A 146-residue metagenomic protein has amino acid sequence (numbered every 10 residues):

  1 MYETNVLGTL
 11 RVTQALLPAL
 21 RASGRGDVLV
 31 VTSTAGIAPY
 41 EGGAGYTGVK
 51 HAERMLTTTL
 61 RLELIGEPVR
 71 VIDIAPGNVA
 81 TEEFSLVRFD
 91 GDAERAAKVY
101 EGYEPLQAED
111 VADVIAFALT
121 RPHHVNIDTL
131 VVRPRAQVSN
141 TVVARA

Functional and structural regions predicted by a protein language model:
M1: A hydrophobic alpha-helix adjacent to the NAD(P)-binding/active-site core of NAD(P)-dependent oxidoreductases, strongly
T13, V49: Active-site helix of classical SDR
P18, L62-I65: Alpha-helical segment proximal to the catalytic Tyr-Lys
S33: Residue(s) in the substrate-gating loop at a strand-loop-helix junction that position the organic substrate next
Y40-A44: Active-site loop immediately N-terminal to the catalytic Tyr-X3-Lys motif of short-chain dehydrogenase/reductase
D73-I74, A93-T141: C-terminal helical subdomain
A75-R88, V143: Short beta-loop-alpha junction of Rossmann-like oxidoreductase domains
